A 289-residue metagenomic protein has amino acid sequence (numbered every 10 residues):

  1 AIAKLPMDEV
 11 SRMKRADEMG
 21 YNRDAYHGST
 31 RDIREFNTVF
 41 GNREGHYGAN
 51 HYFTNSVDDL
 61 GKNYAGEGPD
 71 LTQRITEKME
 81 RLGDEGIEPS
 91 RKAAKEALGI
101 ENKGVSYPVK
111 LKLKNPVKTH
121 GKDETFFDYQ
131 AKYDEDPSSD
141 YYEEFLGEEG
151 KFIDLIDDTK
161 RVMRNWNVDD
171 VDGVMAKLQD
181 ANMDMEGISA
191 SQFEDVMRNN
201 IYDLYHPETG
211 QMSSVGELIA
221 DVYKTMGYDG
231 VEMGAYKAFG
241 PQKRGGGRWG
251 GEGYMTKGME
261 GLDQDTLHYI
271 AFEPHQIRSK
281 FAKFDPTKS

Functional and structural regions predicted by a protein language model:
A1-S289: Active-site and NAD+-binding cores of ADP-ribose-processing enzymes
